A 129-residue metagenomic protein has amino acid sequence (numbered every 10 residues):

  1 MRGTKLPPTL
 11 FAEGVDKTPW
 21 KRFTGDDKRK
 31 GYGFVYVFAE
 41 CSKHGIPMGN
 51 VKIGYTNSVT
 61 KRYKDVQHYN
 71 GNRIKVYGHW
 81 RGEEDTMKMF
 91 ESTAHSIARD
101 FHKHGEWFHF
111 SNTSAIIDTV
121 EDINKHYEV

Functional and structural regions predicted by a protein language model:
M1-V129: Non-catalytic accessory segments flanking enzymatic or RNA/DNA-binding domains
